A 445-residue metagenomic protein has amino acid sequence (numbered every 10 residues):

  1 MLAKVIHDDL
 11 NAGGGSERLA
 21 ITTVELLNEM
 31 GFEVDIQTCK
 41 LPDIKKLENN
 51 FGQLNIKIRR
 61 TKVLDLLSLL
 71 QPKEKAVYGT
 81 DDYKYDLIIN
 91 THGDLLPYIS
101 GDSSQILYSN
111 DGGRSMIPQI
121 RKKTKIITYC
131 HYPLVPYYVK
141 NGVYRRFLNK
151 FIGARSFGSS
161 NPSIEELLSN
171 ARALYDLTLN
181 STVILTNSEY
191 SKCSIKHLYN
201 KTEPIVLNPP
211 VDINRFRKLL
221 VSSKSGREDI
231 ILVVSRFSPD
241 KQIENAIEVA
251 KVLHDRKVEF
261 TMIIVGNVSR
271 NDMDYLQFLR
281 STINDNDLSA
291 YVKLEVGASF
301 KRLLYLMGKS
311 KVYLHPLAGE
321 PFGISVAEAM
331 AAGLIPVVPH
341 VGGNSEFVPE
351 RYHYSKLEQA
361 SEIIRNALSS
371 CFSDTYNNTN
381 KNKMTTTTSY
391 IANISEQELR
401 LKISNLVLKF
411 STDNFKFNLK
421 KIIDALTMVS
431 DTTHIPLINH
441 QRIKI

Functional and structural regions predicted by a protein language model:
E17-T22, D229, S238-V252, D274-Y275: A conserved mid-protein helix/loop that constitutes part of the nucleotide-sugar donor-binding site
T38-D43, T261-F278: Glycosyltransferase donor-sugar binding loop
R145-I184, K192-C193: Membrane-proximal helix-turn-helix segments that form the acceptor-binding/catalytic region of lipid-linked
L276-A298: Nucleotide-activated donor-binding/catalytic signature segment of Leloir-type glycosyltransferases, i.e., the conserved
G297, Y305-S310: Short alpha-helical donor nucleotide-sugar binding micro-motif in glycosyltransferases
A318: Aromatic "clamp/platform" in nucleotide-sugar-dependent glycosyltransferases that forms part of the donor/acceptor
I335-V338: Short hydrophobic beta-strand element within catalytic cores of glycosyltransferases and related nucleotide-activated
T375-I445: A charged, aromatic-enriched C-terminal amphipathic alpha-helix characteristic of glycosyltransferases across folds
